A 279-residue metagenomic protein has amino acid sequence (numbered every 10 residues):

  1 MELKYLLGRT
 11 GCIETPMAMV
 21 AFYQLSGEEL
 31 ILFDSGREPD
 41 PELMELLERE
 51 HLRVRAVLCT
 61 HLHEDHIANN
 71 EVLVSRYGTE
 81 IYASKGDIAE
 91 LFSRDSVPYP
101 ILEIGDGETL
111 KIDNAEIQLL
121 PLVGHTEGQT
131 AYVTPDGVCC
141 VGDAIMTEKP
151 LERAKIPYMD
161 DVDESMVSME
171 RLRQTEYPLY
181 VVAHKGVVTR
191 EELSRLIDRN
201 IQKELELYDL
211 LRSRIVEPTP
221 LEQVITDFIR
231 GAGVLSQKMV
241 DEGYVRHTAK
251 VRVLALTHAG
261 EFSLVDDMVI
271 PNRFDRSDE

Functional and structural regions predicted by a protein language model:
M1-E50, T130-G142: Conserved beta-strand hairpin/beta-sheet module of binuclear metal-dependent hydrolase folds, prominently
L3-T10, A89-L91, D113-N114: Short Pro/Gly-enriched beta-strand edge/turn motifs at strand-loop
L32-G36, R55-D65, N69, Y82-K85 (+3 more regions): Active-site neighborhood of phospho(di)ester-bond hydrolases with catalytic His/Asp-centered motifs
P39-I112: Active-site HxH/HxHxD metal-binding segment of metal-dependent hydrolases
I67, S165, A249: Aromatic/hydrophobic pocket-lining residues that form the small-molecule binding cavity in soluble enzyme cores
T79, E204-L211, R246: Short, leucine-enriched amphipathic alpha-helices that occur as contiguous helical runs
E116-Q118, V123, E127-Y208: Metallo-beta-lactamase
S213-E279: C-terminal regulatory/interaction regions
